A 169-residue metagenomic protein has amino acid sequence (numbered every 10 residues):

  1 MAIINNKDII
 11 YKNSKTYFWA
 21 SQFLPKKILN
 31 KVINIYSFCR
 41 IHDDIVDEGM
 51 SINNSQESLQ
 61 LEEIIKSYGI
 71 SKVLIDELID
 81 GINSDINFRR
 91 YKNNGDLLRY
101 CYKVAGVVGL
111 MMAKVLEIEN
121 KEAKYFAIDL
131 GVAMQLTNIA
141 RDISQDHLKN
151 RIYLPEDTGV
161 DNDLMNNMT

Functional and structural regions predicted by a protein language model:
M1-T169: Acidic catalytic motifs of isoprenoid enzymes
